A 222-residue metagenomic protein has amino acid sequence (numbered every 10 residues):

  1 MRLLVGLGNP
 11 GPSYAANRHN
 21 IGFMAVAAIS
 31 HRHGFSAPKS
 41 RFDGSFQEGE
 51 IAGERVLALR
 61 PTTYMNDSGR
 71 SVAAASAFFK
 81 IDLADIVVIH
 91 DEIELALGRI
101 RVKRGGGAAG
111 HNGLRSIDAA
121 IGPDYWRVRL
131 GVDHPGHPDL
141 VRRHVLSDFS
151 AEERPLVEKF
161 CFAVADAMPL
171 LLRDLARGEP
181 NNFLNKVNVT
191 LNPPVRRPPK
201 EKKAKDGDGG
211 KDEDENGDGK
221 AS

Functional and structural regions predicted by a protein language model:
R2-G105, L114-V128, P135-L140, P155-S222: Nucleotide and nucleotide-moiety/phosphate-recognizing core
R101-G107, V145-F149: Short glycine-enriched, charge-decorated loop/helix-capping segments at active-site entrances that position
L130-D133, F149: Short, loop-centered acidic/histidine patches that primarily coordinate divalent metals
